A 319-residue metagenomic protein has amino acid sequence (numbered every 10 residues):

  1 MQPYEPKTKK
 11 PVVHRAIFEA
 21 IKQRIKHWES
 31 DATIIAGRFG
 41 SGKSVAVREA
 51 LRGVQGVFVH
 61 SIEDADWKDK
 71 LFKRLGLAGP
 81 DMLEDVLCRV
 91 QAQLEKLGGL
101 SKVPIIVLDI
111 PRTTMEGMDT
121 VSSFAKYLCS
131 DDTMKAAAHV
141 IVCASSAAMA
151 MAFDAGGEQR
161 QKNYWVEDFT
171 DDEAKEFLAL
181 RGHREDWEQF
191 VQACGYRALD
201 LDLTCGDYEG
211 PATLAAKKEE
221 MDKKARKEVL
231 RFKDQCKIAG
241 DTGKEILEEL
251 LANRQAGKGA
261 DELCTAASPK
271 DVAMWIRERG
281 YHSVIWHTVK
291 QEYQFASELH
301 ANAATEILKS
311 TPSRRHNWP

Functional and structural regions predicted by a protein language model:
M1-T33, A148, G280-S283, K290 (+3 more regions): A short, basic N-terminal segment
W28-E49: Walker A/P-loop nucleotide-binding motif
S30-I34, G56-V57, V103-V107, H139: Residue-level preference for the first positions of well-ordered beta-strands
R52-G56, D64-K96: Conserved NTP-binding/hydrolysis module of P-loop NTPases
V90-Q159, T170: Conserved Walker B catalytic segment
K162-A174, R181: Conserved AAA+ ATPase "SRH/arginine-finger" region at the nucleotide-binding site
D171, L180-E245, P269: Amphipathic alpha-helical "lid/sensor" segments that cap RecA-like P-loop NTPase cores
D222-P319: C-terminal leucine-rich, beta-strand-based interaction scaffolds used for sensing/assembly
